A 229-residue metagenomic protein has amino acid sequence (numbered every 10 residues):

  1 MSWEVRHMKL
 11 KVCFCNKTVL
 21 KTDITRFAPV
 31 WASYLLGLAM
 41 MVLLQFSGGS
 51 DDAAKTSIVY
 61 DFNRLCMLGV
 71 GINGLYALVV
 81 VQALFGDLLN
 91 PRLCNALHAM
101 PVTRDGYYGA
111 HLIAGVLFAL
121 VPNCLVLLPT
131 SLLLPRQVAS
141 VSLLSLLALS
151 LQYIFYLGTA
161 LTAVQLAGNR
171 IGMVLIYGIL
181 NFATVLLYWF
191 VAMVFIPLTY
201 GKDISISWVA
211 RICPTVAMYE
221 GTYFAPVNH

Functional and structural regions predicted by a protein language model:
M1-P91, H229: Hydrophobic alpha-helical transmembrane segments
W3-V5, L10, F46-N63, I179-H229: Terminal transmembrane helical anchor/hairpin motif
K9-I24, A96, Y156-M193: Cytoplasmic juxtamembrane interface segments
K11-N16, R104-Y108, V138-S142, F155: Juxtamembrane loop-helix boundary motifs flanking transmembrane segments in multi-pass membrane proteins
K21-A32, Y108-I113, L117, L175 (+1 more regions): Internal alpha-helical transmembrane segments of multi-pass membrane proteins, especially GPCRs
P29, S33-L36, L117-L125, A183: Hydrophobic alpha-helical transmembrane segments of multipass membrane transporters and ion channels, focusing on
V59-C66, Q82, I113-M173, Y177 (+1 more regions): Secretory targeting signals
L84-L120: Helix-loop-helix units of permease transmembrane domains in multi-pass membrane transporters, especially ABC
